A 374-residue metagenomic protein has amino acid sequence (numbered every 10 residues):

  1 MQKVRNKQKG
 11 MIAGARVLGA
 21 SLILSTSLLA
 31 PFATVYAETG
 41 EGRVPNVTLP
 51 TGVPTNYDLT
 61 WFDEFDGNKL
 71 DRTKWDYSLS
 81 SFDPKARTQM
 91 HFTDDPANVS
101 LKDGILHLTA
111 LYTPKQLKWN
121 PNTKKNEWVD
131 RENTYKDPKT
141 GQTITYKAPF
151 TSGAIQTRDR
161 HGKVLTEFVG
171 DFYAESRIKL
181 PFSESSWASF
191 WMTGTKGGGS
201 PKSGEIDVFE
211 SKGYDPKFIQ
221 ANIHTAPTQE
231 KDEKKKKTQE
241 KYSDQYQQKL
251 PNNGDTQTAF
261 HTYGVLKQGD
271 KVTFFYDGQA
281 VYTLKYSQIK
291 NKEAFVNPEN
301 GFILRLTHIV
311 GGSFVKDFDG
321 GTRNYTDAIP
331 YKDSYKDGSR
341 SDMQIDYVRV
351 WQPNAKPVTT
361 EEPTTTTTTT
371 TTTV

Functional and structural regions predicted by a protein language model:
M1-K3, L22-L24, Y36-A37: Non-Sec secretion/translocation targeting segments of pathogen effectors
M1-V17: Bacterial Sec-dependent N-terminal signal peptides
L18-L24, L28: Hydrophobic helical h-region of N-terminal Sec-dependent signal peptides in bacterial secretory/periplasmic proteins
T26-R43: Sec-dependent signal peptide cleavage junction
E38-T365: GH16 jelly-roll
T366-T372: Long, low-complexity Q/N-rich tracts
